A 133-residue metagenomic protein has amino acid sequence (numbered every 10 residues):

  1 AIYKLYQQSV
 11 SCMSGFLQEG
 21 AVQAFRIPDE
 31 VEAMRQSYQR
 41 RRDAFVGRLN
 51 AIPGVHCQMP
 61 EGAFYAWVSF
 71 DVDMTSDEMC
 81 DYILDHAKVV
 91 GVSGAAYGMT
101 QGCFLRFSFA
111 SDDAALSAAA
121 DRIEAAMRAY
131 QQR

Functional and structural regions predicted by a protein language model:
A1-Q39, R48, M127: Conserved core segment of the aminotransferase class I/II
K4, E19-Q23, S37, A44 (+4 more regions): Alpha-helical elements of Rossmann-like donor-binding domains used by nucleotide-donor carbohydrate transfer enzymes
V10, I27, V72-D73, D112: Short beta->alpha junction loops/turns
Q18, V22, Y38-V46, C57-S69 (+1 more regions): Conserved glycine-rich beta-strand-loop-beta hairpin in the small C-terminal domain of fold type I
P28-D29, P53, A87: Structural motif
V46, P53-C57, V90-A95: A short linear hydrophobic-aromatic micro-motif
L49, V68, F107-F109: Preference for bulky hydrophobic residues occupying beta-strand positions in well-ordered beta-sheet regions
D73, E78, Y82-G91, Y97-R133: PLP-dependent enzyme catalytic core of the Aspartate aminotransferase-like
